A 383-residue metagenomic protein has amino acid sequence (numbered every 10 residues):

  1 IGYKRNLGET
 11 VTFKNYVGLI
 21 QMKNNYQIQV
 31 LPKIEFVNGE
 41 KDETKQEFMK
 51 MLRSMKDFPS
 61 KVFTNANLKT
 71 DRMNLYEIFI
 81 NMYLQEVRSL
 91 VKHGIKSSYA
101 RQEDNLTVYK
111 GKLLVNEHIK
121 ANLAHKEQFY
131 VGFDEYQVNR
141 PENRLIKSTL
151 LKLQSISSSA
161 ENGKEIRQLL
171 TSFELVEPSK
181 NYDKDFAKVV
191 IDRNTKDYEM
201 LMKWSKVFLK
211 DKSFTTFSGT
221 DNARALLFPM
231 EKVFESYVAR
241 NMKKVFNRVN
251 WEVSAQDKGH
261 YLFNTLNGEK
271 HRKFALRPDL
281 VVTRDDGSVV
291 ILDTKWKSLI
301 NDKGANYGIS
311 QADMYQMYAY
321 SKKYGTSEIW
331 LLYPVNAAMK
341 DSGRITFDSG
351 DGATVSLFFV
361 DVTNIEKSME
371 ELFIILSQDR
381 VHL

Functional and structural regions predicted by a protein language model:
I1-S218, A223-R224: Residue(s) in the substrate-gating loop at a strand-loop-helix junction that position the organic substrate next
N222-L383: Catalytic core segments in nucleotide and nucleic-acid processing enzymes
